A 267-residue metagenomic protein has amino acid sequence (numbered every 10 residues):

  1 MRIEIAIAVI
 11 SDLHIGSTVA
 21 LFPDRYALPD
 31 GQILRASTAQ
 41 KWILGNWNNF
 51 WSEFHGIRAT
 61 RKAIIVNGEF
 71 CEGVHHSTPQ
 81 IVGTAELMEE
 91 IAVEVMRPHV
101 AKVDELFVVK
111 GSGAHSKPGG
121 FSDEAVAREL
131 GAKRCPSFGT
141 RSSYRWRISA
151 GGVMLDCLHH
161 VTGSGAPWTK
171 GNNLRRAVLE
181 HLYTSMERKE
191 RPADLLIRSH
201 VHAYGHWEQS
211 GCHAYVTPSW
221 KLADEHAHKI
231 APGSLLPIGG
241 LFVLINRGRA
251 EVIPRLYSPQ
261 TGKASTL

Functional and structural regions predicted by a protein language model:
M1-L87: N-terminal active-site segment of His-dependent metallophosphoesterases
I7-V9, I64-V66, V108, D156 (+1 more regions): Residue-level marker for buried hydrophobic side chains located in beta-strands that build the well-ordered beta-sheet
S11-H14, G68-C71, G111-A114, H160-T162 (+2 more regions): Active-site metal-binding loops of divalent metal-dependent hydrolases
G16-T18, E72-H76, H115-G119, G165-A166 (+1 more regions): Short catalytic/ligand-binding loop motif for oxyanion handling, primarily in non-cytosolic enzymes, centered on
R35, I43-L44, C71-G139: Active-site neighborhood of divalent metal-dependent phosphoester bond hydrolases
E53-K62, E94-F107, K189-P192, N246-G248: A structural motif corresponding to the C-terminal end of an alpha-helix and its immediate exit/capping segment
K117-L158, T162-K170: An acidic, phosphate/nucleotide-engaging active-site surface
G151-D156, V161-R255: Conserved beta-sheet core of the metallophosphoesterase superfamily
